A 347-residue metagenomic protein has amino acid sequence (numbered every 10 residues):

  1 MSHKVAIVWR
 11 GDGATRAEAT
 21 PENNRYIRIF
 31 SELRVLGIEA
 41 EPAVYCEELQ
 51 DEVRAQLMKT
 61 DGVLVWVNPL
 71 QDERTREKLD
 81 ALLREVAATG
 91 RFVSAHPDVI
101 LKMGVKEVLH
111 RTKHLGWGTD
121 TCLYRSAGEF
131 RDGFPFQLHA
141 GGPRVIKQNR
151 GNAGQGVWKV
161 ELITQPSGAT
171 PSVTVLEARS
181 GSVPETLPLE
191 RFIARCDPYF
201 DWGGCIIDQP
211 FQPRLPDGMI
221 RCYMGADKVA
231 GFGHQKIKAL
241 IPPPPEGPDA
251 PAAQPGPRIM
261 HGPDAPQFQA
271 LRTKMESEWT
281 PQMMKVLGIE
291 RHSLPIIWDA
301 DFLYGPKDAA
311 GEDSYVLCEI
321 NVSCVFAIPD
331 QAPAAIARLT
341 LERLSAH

Functional and structural regions predicted by a protein language model:
S2-W9, R84-G90, P97-I207, P216-D217 (+1 more regions): Active-site nucleotide/adenylate-binding loops and adjacent lid/helix of ATP-dependent enzymes
V8-R10, W66, G225: Short hydrophobic segments within beta-strands
D12-F136: Conserved N-proximal alpha/beta basic substrate-recognition cap immediately N-terminal to, or forming the N-lobe
T15, D51, Q71-R74, K102-G104 (+5 more regions): Short catalytic/ligand-binding loop motif for oxyanion handling, primarily in non-cytosolic enzymes, centered on
I38, W117, G203, I289-I296: Short secondary-structure junctions
N68-Q71, N149-G151, S323: Short glycine-rich anion-binding loops that position phosphate/pyrophosphate groups of nucleotides and phosphorylated
G142, G154-Q155, K159-E290, Y304-P306 (+1 more regions): Phosphate-binding site of ATP-dependent enzymes
A270, K274, G288-D299, L303-H347: C-terminal active-site "lid" helix and adjoining low-complexity regulatory extension at the edge of ATP-using catalytic
